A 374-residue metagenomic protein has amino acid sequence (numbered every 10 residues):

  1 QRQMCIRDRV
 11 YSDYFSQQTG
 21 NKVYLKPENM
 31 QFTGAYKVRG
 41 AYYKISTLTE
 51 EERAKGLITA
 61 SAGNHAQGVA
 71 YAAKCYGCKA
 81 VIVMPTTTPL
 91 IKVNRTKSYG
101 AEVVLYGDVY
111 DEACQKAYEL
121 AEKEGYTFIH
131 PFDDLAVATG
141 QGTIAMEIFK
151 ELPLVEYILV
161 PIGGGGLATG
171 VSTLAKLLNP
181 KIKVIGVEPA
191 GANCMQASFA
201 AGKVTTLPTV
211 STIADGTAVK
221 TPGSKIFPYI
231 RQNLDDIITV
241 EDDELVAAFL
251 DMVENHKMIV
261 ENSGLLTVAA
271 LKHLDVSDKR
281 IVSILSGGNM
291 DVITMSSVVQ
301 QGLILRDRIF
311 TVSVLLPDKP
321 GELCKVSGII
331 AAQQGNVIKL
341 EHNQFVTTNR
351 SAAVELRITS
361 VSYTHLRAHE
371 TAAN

Functional and structural regions predicted by a protein language model:
Q1-Q3, R7-N374: PLP-dependent amino-acid enzyme catalytic core
